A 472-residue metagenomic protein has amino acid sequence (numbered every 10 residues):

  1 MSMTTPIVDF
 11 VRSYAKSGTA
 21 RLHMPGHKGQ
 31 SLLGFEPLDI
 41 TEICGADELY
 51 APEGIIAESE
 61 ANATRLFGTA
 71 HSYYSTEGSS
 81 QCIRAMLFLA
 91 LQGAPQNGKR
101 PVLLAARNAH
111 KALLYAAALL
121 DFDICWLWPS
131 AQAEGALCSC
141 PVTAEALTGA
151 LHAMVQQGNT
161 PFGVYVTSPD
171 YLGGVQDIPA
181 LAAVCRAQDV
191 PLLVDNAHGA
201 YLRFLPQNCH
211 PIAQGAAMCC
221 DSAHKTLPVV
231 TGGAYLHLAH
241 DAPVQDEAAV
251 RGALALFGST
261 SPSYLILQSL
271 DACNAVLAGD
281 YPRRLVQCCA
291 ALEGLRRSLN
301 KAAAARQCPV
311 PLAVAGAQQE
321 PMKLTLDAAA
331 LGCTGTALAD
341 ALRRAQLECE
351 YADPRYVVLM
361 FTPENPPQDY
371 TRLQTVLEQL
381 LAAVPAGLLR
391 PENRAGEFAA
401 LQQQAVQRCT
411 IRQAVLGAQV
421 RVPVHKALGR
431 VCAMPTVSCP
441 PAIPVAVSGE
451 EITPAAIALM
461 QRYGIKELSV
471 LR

Functional and structural regions predicted by a protein language model:
M1-G54, V190: N-terminal "arm"/small-domain region of PLP-dependent enzymes with the aminotransferase-like
M3-R12, G78-L312: Conserved PLP-enzyme active-site core in the AAT-like
G29, Y171, H224-T226, D241-P243 (+5 more regions): Short, glycine-/Ser/Thr-/acidic-enriched flexible segments
E36-Q81: Conserved N-terminal alpha-helix of the aminotransferase class I/II PLP-enzyme fold
A70-S72, K99-L103, V445: Short active-site oxyanion
Y73, D123-L127, E350: General small-molecule cofactor/ligand-binding pocket signal
N300, A304-S448, P454, L459-Y463: Conserved C-terminal alpha-helix-loop-beta "cap" of PLP-dependent enzymes that closes/shapes the active-site mouth
E467: Terminal helix/beta-alpha structural elements that buttress the NAD(P)+-binding lobe
